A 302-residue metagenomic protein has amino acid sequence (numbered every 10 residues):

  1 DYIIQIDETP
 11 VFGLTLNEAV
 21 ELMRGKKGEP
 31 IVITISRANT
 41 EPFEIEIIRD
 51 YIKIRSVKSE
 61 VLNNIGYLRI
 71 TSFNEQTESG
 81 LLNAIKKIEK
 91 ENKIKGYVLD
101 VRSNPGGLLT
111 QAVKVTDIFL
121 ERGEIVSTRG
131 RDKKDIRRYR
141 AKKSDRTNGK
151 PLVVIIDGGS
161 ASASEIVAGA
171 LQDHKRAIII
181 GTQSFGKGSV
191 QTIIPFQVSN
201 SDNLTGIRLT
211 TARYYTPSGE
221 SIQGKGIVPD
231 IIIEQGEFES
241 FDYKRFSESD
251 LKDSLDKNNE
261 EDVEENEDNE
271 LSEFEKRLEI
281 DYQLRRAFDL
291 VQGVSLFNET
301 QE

Functional and structural regions predicted by a protein language model:
I4-Q197: Cleft-lining beta-strand/loop regions that shape enzyme active-site pockets
I31, T205, P229: Change "...and in nucleic-acid phosphodiester-cleaving endonucleases..." to "...and in nucleic-acid processing enzymes
I45-I47, L209-T210, G219: Beta-strand scaffold of nucleotide-dependent catalytic cores
S189-Q191, R208-T211, Q223: Aromatic-patch recognition
F196, N203-R213: Short acidic, Pro/Gly- and aromatic-enriched capping/linker segments at domain boundaries
R213-E302: Conserved functional hotspot residues or short segments at active or partner-binding sites across diverse domains
